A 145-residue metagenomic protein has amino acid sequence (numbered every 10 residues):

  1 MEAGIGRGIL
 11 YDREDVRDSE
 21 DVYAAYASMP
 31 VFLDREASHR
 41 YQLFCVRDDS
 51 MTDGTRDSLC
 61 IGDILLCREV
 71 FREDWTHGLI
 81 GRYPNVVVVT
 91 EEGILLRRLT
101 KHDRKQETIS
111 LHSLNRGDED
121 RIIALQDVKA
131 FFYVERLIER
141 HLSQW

Functional and structural regions predicted by a protein language model:
M1-I61, F71-W75, R140-W145: Short, positionally conserved secondary-structure boundary motifs
S38-L43, I80-V86, T108-S110: Short, hydrophobic/aromatic-rich segments at coil-to-beta transitions
C60-I64, P84: Structural motif
C67-R68, V89: Residue-level recognition of conserved beta-strand edge/terminus positions
T76-I94: Short, compositionally biased
L95-K101: Short beta-strand-centered aromatic/proline hotspots
K105-W145: Amphipathic alpha-helical interface segments
